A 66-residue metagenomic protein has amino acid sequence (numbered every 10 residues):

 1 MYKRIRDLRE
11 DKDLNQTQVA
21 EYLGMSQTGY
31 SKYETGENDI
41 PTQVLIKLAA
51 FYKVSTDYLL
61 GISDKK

Functional and structural regions predicted by a protein language model:
M1-D11: A short, Lys/Arg-rich alpha-helix, primarily the initiator
R4, N15, P41-V44, S55: Residues that mark the N-terminal boundary/hinge immediately upstream of a DNA-recognition element
E10, E21, A50: Alpha-helical residues within the helix-turn-helix
D11, K32, Q43, L60-K66: Short, charged recognition helix plus adjacent turn of helix-turn-helix-like nucleic-acid-binding domains
L14-K32: Short alpha-helical DNA-recognition segment
G24, Q43-Y58: DNA major-groove recognition helix of helix-turn-helix/homeodomain DNA-binding modules
